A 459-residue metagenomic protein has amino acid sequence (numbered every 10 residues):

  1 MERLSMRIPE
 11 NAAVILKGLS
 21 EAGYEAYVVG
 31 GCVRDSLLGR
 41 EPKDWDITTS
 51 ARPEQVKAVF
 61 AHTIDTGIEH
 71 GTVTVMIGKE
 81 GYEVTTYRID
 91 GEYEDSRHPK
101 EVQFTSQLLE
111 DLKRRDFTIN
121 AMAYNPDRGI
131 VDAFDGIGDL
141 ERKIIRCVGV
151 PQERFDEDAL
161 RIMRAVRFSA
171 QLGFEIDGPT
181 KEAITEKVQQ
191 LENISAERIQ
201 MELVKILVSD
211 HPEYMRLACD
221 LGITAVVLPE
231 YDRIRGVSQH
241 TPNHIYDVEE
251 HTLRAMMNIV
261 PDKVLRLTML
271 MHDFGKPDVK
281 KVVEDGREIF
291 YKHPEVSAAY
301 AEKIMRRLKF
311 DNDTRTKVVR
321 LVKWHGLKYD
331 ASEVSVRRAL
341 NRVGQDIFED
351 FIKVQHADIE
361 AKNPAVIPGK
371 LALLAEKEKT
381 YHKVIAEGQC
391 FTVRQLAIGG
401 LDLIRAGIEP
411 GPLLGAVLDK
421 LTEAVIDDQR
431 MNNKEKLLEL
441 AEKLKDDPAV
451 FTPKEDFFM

Functional and structural regions predicted by a protein language model:
M1-M459: Catalytic cores of the polymerase beta-like nucleotidyltransferase superfamily and closely associated nucleotide
